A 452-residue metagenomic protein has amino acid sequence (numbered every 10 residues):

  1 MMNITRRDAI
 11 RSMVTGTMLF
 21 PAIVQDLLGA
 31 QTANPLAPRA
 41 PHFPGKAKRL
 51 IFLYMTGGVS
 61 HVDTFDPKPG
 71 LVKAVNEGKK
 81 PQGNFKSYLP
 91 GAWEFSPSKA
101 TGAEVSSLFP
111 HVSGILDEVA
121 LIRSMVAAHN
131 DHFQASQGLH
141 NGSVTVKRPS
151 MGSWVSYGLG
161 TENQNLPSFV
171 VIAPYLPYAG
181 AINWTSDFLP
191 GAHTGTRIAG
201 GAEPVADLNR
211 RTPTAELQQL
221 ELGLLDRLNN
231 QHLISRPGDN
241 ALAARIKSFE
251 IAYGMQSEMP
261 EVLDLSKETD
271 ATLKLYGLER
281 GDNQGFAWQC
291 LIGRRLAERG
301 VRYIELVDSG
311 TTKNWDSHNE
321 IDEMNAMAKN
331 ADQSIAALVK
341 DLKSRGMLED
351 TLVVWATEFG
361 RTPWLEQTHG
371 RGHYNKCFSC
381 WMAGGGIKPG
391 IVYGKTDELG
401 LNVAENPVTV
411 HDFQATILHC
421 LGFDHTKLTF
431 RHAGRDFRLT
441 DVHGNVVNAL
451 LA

Functional and structural regions predicted by a protein language model:
M1-A452: Ligand-binding pockets and gating/stacking loops
